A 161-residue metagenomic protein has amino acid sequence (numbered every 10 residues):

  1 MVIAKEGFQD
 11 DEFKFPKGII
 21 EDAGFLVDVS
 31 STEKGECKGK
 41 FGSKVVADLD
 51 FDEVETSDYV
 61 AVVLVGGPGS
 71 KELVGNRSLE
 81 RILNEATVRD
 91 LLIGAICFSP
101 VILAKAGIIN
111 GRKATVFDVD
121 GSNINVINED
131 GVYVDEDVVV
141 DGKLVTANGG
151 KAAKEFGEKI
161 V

Functional and structural regions predicted by a protein language model:
M1-R89, V101-G111, G121-V161: Extended, subdomain-level signal for the structured scaffold at the beginning of enzyme domains
I96-S99: Short, thiol/selenol-centered motifs that function as redox-active sites or metal-ligating centers
F117: Catalytic cores of processing enzymes, dominated by hydrolases/peptidases, characterized by acidic/His-rich
